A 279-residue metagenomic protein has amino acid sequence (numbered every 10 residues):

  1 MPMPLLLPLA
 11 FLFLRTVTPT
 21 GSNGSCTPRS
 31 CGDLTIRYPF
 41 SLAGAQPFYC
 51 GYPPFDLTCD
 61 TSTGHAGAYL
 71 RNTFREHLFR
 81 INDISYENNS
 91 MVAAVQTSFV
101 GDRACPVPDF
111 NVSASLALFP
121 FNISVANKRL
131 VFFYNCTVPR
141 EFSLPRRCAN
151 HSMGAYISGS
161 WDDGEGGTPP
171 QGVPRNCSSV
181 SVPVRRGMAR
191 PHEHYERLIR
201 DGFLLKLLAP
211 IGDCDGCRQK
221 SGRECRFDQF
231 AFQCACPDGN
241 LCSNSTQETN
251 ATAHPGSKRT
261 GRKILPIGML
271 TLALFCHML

Functional and structural regions predicted by a protein language model:
P2-H277: Extracellular/lumenal glycoprotein segments
